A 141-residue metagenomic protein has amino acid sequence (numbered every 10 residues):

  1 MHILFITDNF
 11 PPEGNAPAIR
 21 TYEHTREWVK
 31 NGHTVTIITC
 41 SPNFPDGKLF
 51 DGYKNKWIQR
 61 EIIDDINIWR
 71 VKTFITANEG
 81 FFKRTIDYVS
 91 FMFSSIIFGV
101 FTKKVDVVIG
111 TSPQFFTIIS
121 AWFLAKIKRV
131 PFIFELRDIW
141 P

Functional and structural regions predicted by a protein language model:
M1, H33, K104-D106, V130: Short coil/turn segments at beta-strand junctions that form active-site/ligand-binding loops
M1-D64: N-terminal subdomain of nucleotide-sugar transferases
L4, T36-I38, W69, I109 (+1 more regions): Hydrophobic/aromatic beta-strand patches that form the interior of the parallel beta-sheet core in alpha/beta enzyme
N9-P11, F81, V105-V107: A short, structure-level motif marking secondary-structure boundaries and short turns
N15-A16, G47-K48, G80, I118-A121: Short glycine-/acidic-enriched loop or helix-start segments at secondary-structure transitions that form or flank
T39-G99: A conserved catalytic-core segment of Leloir-type glycosyltransferases
R84-G99, V105-K128, F134-R137: An aromatic- and histidine-rich active-site surface loop
I139-P141: Short gly/pro/ser/thr-enriched loop/turn and capping motifs at secondary-structure boundaries
